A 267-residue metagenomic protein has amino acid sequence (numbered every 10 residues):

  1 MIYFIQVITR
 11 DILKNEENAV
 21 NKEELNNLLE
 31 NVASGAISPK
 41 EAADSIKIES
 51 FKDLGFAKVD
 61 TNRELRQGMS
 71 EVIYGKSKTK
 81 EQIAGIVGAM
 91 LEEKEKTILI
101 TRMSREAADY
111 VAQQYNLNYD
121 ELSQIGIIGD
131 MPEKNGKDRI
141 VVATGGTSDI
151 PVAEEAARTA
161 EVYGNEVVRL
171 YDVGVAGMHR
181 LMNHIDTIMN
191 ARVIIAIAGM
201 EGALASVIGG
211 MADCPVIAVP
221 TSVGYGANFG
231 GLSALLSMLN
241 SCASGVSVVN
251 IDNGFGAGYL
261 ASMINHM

Functional and structural regions predicted by a protein language model:
M1-A19: Short, Lys/Arg-enriched N-terminal segments with co-localized hydrophobic residues within the first ~10-30 amino acids
A19-S104, D109, Q113-Y115: Long amphipathic alpha-helical segments
I83, D149-E154, M178-H179, A198-V207 (+2 more regions): Short glycine/serine/threonine-rich phosphate/pyrophosphate-binding segments that cradle anionic phosphate groups
N118-L122, I208-L232: Short, acidic/small-residue loops that bind anionic groups at enzyme active sites
K137-G177: Glycine-rich phosphate/diphosphate-binding loop of Rossmann-like nucleotide-binding domains
N183-T221: Glycine-rich phosphate-binding loop
V223, A227-M267: C-terminal binding/interaction regions
